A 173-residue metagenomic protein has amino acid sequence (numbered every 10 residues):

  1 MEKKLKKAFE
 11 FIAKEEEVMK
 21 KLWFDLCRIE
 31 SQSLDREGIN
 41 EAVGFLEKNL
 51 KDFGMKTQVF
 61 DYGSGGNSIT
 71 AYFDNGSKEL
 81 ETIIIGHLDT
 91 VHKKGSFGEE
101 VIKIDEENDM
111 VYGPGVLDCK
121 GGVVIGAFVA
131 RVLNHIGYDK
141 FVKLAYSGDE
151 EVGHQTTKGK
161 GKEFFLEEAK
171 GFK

Functional and structural regions predicted by a protein language model:
E2-V116, V132-Y138: Acidic/His- and Gly-rich active-site-bordering loop/insert found across diverse amide/peptide-bond hydrolases
C119-K173: Acidic/histidine-rich catalytic neighborhood of metal-dependent amide-processing enzymes
